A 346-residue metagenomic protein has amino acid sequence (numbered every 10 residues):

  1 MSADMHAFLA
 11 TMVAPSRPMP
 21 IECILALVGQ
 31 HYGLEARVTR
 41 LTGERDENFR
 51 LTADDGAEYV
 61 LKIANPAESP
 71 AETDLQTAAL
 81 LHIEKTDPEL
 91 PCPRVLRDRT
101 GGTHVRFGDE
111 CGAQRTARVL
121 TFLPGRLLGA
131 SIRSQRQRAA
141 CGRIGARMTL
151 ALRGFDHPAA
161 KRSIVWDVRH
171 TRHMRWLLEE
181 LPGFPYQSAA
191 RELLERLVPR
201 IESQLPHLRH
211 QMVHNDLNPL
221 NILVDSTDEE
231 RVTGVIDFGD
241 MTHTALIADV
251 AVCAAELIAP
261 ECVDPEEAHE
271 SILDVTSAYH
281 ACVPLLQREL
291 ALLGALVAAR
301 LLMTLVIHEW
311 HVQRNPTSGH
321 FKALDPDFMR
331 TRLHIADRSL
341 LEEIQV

Functional and structural regions predicted by a protein language model:
M1-A36: Juxta-kinase regulatory segment immediately upstream of eukaryotic protein kinase catalytic domains
A7-M12, E180, T304-V346: ATP/Mg2+ or Mg2+-diphosphate-binding catalytic cores that bind nucleotide phosphates or diphosphates via glycine-rich
P20-V28, D156-A159, H173-N215, D225-T227 (+1 more regions): An alpha-helical support segment within catalytic cores of ATP-dependent transferases
E44-G56, V60-L61, V95, V198-A248: Active-site acidic catalytic loop and adjacent metal/ATP-binding pocket of ATP-dependent phosphoryl transfer enzymes
I63-Q114, A130-S131, Q135-A139: A conserved alpha-helical element in kinase catalytic cores
R99, A130-S188, H210, L296 (+1 more regions): A cross-family kinase active-site recognition segment
G101, A113-S131, T171-G183, M303-G319: A glycine-centered beta->alpha junction motif in the catalytic cores of kinase/phosphotransferase enzymes
I247-P284, A298-P316: Active-site activation/catalytic loop segments of kinase-like enzymes and analogous catalytic loops in related
